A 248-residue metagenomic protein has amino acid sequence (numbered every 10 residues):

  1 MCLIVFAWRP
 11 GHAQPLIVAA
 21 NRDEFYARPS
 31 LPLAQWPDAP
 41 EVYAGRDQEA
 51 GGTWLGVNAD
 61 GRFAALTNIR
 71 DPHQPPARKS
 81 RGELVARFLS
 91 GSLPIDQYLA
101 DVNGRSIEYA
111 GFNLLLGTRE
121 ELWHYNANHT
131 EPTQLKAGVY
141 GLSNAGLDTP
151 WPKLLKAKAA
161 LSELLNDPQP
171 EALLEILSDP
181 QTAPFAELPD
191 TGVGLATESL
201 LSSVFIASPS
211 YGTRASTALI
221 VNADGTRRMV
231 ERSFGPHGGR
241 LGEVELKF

Functional and structural regions predicted by a protein language model:
M1-F248: N-terminal nucleophile
